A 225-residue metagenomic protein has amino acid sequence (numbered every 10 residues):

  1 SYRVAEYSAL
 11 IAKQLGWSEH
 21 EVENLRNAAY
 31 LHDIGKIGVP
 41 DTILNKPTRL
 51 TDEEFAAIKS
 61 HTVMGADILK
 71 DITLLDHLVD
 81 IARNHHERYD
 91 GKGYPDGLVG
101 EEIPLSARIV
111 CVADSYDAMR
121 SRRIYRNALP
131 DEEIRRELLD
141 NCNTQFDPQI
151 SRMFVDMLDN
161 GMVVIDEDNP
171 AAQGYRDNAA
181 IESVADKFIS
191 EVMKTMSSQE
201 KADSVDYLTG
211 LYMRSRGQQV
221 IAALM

Functional and structural regions predicted by a protein language model:
S1-I189: Metal-dependent catalytic cores of enzymes that make or break cyclic nucleotides and related phosphoester linkages
A9-A12, E200-D203, Y212-M225: Short regulatory alpha-helical coupling segments that immediately precede and/or link into cyclic nucleotide signaling
Y30, M193-R214: Amphipathic HAMP/coiled-coil signal-transducing linker helices that couple sensory inputs to cytosolic output domains
R136-C142, S197-E200, Q218: Short alpha-helical interface patches
